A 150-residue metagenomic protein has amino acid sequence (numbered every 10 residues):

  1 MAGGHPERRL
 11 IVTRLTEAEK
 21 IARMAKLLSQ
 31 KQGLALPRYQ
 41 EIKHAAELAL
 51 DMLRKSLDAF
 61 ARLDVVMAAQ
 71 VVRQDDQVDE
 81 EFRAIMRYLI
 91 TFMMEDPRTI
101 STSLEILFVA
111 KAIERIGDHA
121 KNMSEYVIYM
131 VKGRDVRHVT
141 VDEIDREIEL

Functional and structural regions predicted by a protein language model:
M1-L150: Cytosolic, long alpha-helical scaffolding segments
